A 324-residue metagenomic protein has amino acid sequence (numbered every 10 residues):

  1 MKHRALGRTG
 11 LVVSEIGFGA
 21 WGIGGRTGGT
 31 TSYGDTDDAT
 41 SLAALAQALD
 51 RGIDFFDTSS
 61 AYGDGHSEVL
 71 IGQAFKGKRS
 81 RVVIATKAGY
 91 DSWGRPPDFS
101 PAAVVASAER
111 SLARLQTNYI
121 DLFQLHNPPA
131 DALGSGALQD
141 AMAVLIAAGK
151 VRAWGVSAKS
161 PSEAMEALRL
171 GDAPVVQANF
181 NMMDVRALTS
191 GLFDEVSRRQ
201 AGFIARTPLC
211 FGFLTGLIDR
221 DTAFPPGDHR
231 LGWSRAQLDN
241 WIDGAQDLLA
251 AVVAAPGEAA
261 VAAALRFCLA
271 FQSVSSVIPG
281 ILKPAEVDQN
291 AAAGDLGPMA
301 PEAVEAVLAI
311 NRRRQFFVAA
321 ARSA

Functional and structural regions predicted by a protein language model:
M1-V82: N-terminal binding-site loop/beta-alpha segment at the start of enzyme catalytic domains that lines or forms
L6, F18, S41, F56 (+10 more regions): Conserved, mostly hydrophobic/aromatic
G25-A39, D91-V105, D131: Active-site mouth loops of central-metabolism enzymes
G34-A48, F99-L115, K159-E166, A264: Short, acidic/polar
S59-E68, S92-G94, A130-G134, M182-A187: Acidic-and-aromatic substrate-binding clefts and catalytic sites of carbohydrate-active enzymes
R81-W93: A short, structured active-site edge motif that brings together acidic residues
L112-D131: Active-site groove signature of glycoside hydrolases
P128-A324: Beta/alpha (TIM)-barrel catalytic core signal, keyed to glycine-rich beta->alpha loops juxtaposed to Asp/Glu that bind
